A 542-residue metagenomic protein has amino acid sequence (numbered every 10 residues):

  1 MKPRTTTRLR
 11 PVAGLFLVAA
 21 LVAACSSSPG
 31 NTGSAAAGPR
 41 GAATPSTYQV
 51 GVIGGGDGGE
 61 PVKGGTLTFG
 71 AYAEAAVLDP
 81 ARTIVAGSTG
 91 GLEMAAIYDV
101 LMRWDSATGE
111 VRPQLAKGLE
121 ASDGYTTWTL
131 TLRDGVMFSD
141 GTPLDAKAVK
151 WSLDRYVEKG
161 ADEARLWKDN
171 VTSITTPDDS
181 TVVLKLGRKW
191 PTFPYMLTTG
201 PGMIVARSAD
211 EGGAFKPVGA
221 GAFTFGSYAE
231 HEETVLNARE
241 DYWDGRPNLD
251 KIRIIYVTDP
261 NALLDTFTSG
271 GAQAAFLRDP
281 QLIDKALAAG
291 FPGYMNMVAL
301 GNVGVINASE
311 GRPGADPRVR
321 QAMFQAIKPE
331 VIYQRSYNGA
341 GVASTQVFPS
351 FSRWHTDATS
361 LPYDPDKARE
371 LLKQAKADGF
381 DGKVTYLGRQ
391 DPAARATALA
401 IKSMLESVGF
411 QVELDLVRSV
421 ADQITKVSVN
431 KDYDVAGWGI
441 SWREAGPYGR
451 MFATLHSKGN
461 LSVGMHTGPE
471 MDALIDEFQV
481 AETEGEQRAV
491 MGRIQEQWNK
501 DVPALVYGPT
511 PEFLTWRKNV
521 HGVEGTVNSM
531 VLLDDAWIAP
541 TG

Functional and structural regions predicted by a protein language model:
S26-A36: Bacterial lipoprotein signal-peptidase II cleavage site
S27, A229, I327-R353, P392-K402 (+1 more regions): Detector for C-terminal structural segments
L67-D123, K216-G219: N-terminal lobe/hinge region of extracytoplasmic solute-binding protein
T68, L144-S152, D179-K185, G221-A222 (+5 more regions): Alpha-helical secondary-structure segments
S88, L197-P247, K251, N261 (+1 more regions): Gly/Pro-rich hinge or "lid" segments in bacterial periplasmic/extracellular proteins
K117-A161, P177, V183, P313: Aromatic- and charge-enriched surface segment that lines or borders ligand/interaction sites
T127, T131, R165-R207, S227: Surface-exposed binding/hinge segments that line and control ligand-binding clefts or catalytic entry sites
E211, E240-K285, Q411: Ligand-site clamp/hinge motif
